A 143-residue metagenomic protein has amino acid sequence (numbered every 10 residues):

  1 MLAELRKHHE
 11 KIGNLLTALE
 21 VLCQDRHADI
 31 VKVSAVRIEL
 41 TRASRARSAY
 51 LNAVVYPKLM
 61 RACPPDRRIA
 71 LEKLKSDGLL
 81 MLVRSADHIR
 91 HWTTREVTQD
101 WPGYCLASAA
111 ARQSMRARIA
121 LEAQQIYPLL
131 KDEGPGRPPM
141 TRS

Functional and structural regions predicted by a protein language model:
M1-S143: Small-residue-biased structural context
